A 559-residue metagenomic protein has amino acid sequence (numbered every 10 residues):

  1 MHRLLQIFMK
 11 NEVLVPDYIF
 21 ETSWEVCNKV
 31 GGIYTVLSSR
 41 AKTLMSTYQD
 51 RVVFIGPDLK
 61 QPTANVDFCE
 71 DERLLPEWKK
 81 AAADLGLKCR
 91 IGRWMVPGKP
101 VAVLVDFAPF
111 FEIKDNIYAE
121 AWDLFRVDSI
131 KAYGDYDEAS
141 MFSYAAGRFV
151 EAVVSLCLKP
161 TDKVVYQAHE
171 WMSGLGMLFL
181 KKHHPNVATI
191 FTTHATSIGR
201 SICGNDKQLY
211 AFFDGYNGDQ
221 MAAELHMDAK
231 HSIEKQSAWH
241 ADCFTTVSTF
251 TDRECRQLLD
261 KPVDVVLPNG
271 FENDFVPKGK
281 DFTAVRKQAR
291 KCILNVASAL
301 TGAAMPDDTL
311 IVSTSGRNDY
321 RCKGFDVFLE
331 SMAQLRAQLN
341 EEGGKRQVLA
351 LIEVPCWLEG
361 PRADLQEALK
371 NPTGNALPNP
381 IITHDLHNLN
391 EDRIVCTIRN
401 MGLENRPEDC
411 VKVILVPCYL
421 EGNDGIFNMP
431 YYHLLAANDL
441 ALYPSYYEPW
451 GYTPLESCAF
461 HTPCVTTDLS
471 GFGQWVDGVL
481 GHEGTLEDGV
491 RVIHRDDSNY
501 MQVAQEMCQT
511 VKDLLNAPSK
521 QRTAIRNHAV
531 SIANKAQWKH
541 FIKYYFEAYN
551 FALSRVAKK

Functional and structural regions predicted by a protein language model:
H2-K559: Catalytic cores of nucleotide-sugar-dependent glycosyltransferases that transfer UDP/GDP/TDP-activated
